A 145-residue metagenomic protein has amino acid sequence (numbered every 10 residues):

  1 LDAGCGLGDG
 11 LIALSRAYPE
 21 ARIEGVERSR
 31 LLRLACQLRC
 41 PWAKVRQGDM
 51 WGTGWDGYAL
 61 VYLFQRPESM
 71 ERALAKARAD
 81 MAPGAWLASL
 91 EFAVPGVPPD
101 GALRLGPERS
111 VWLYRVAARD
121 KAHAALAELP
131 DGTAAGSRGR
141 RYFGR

Functional and structural regions predicted by a protein language model:
A3: Conserved beta-strand/loop positions that form the S-adenosyl-L-methionine
L7-P19: Conserved SAM-binding loop of SAM-dependent methyltransferases across substrates and taxa, primarily the Class I
S29: Conserved SAM/SAH-binding beta-strand->alpha-helix loop
R33: Short alpha-helix immediately C-terminal to the canonical SAM-binding loop
C36: Conserved SAM-binding loop
C40-M50: Conserved SAM-binding strand-loop segment of SAM-dependent methyltransferases
Y58-E71: A short SAM/SAH-binding and catalytic strip from SAM-dependent methyltransferases
S69-P130: C-terminal substrate-binding/active-site "lid" region of AdoMet-derived donor-dependent transferases
